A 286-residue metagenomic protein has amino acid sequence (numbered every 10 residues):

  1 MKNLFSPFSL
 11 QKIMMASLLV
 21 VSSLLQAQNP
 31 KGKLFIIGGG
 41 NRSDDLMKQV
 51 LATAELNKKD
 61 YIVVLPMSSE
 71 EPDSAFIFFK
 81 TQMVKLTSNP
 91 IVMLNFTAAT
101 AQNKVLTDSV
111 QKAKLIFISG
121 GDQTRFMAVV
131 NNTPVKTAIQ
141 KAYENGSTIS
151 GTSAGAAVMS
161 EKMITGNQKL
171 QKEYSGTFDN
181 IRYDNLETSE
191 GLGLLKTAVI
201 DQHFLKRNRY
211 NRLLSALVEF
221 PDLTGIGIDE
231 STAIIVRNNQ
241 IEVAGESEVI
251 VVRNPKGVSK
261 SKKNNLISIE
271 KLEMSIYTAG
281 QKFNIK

Functional and structural regions predicted by a protein language model:
M1-N29: Bacterial Sec-dependent N-terminal signal peptides
Q28-K58, E70-D73, I77-F78, M83-K85 (+2 more regions): C-terminal and late-domain segments of enzyme folds
D44-L46, E71-A75, A101-N103, T124-V129 (+2 more regions): Extracytoplasmic/secreted cell-surface and envelope-processing proteins
Y61-M67: Short internal beta-strands
I62, I116, S153, I200 (+1 more regions): A residue-level signal for conserved active-site and pocket-lining positions in enzyme catalytic cores
E70-K112: Portal/gating segments that form or line small-molecule/metal binding sites
I91, A101-S147, I200: Flexible gly/pro-rich beta->alpha loop and the following alpha-helix that scaffold active-site loops
S119-G120, Y143-M163: Catalytic nucleophile loop
